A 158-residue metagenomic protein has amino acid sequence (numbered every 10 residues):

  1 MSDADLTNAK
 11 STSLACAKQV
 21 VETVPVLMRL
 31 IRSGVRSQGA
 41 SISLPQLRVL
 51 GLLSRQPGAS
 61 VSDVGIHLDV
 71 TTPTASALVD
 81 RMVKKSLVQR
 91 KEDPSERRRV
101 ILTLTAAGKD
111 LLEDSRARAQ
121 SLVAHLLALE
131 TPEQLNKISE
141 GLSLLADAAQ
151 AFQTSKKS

Functional and structural regions predicted by a protein language model:
M1-S41: N-terminal leader segment of winged-helix/HTH proteins
T7, G34, Q56, L126-E130: Alpha-helix C-capping/helix-to-loop hinge sites
S11-T23, D114-S158: Terminal interaction helix/tail motif
R29-R32, G58, D147-Q150, T154: Generic structural signal for secondary-structure transition and capping sites
L30-T71, K85: N-terminal helix-turn-helix DNA-binding core of bacterial DNA-binding proteins
D80-E140: Charged, amphipathic alpha-helical coiled-coil/dimerization segments
